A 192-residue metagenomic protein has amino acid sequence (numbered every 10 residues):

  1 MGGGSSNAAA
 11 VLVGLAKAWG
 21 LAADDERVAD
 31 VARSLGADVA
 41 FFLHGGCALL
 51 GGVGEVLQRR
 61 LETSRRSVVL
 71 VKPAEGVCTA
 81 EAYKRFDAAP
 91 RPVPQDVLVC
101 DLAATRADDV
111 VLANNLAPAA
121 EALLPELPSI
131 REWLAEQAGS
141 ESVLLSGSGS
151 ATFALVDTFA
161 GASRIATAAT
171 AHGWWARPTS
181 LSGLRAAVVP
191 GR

Functional and structural regions predicted by a protein language model:
M1-D25: DPxDG-like acidic metal-binding loop motif
M1-G2, S34, L43, L50-G52 (+1 more regions): Short glycine/serine/threonine-biased micro-segments
V13, A29-D30, E132, T167: Active-site phosphate/pyrophosphate- and oxyanion-stabilizing loops and adjacent acidic/basic residues in soluble
D24-S34, S163-A166: Short, well-structured alpha-helical segments that form the helix of a local strand-helix-strand
H44-S142, D157-S163, T167, R177-R192: Conserved, helical-rich catalytic subdomain that frames metal- and/or nucleotide-binding sites in enzyme alpha/beta
S146-D157: N-terminal pre-core extensions flanking Radical SAM catalytic domains
